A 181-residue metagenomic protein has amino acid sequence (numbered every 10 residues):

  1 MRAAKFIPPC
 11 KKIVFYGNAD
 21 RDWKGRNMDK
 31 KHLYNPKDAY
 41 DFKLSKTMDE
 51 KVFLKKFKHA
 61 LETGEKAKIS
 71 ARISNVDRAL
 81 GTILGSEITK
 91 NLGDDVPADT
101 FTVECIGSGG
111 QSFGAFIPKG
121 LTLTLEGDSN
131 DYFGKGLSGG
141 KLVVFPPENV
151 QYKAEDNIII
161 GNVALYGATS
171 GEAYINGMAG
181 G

Functional and structural regions predicted by a protein language model:
A4-G181: Long, distal/terminal scaffolding or interaction modules with repetitive or compositionally biased sequence
